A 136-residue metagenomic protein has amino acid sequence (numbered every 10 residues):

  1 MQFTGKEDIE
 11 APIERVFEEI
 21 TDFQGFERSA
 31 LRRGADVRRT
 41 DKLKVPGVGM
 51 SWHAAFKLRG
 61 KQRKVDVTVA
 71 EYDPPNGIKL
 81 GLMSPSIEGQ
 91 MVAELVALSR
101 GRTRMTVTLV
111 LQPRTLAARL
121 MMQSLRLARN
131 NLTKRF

Functional and structural regions predicted by a protein language model:
M1-G47: Hydrophobic ligand-binding cavity/cleft-lining segments
Q2-T4, Q62-D66, I87-V92: Short, surface-exposed coil-to-beta transition loops
I9-A11, F56-G60, E71-D73, L95 (+1 more regions): Beta-strand elements of well-folded, non-transmembrane domains
P12-E18, A128, L132-R135: Short amphipathic alpha-helical segments
I13, V45, E71-P75, E94-R104: A short, structured loop/turn motif at beta-sheet edges
V16-I20, F26, W52, V69 (+3 more regions): Hydrophobic pocket/interface hotspot
R38-S84: Glycine-rich portal/gate segments that line the openings of hydrophobic small-molecule binding cavities
K79-K134: Beta-strand/loop substructures that line and gate deep hydrophobic ligand-binding cavities in soluble
